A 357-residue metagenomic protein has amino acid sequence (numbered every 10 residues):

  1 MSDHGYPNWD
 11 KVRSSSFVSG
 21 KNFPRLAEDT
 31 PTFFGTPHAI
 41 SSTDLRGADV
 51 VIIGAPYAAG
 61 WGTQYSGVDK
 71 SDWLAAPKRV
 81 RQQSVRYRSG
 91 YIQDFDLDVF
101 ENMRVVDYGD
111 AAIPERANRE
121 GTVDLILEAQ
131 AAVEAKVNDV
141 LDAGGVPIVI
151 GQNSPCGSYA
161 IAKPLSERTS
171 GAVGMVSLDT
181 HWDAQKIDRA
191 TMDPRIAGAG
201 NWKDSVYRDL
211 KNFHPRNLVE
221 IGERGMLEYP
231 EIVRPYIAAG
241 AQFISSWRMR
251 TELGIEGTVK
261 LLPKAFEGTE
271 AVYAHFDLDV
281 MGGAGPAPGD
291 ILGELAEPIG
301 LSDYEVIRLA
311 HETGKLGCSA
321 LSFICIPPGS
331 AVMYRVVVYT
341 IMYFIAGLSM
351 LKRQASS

Functional and structural regions predicted by a protein language model:
S2-S357: Conserved alpha-helical scaffold segments that buttress catalytic/binding sites
